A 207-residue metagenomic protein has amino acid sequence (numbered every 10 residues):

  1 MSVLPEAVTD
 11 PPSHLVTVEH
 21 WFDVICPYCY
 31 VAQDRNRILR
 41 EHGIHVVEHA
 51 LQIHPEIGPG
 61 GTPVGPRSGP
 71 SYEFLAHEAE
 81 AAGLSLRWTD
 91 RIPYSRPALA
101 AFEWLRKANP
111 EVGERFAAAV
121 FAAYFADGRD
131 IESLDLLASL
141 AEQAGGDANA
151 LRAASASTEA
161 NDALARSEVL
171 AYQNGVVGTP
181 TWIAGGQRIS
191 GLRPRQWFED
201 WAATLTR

Functional and structural regions predicted by a protein language model:
S2-A7, H54-G58, S71, L105-K107 (+1 more regions): Short low-complexity stretches enriched in small and charged residues
V3-T17, I25-I44, E48, A119-R207: C-terminal cap of thioredoxin/glutaredoxin-like
Y30-G128: Structural alpha/beta surface segment adjacent to cysteine/selenocysteine redox centers across thiol/disulfide enzymes
